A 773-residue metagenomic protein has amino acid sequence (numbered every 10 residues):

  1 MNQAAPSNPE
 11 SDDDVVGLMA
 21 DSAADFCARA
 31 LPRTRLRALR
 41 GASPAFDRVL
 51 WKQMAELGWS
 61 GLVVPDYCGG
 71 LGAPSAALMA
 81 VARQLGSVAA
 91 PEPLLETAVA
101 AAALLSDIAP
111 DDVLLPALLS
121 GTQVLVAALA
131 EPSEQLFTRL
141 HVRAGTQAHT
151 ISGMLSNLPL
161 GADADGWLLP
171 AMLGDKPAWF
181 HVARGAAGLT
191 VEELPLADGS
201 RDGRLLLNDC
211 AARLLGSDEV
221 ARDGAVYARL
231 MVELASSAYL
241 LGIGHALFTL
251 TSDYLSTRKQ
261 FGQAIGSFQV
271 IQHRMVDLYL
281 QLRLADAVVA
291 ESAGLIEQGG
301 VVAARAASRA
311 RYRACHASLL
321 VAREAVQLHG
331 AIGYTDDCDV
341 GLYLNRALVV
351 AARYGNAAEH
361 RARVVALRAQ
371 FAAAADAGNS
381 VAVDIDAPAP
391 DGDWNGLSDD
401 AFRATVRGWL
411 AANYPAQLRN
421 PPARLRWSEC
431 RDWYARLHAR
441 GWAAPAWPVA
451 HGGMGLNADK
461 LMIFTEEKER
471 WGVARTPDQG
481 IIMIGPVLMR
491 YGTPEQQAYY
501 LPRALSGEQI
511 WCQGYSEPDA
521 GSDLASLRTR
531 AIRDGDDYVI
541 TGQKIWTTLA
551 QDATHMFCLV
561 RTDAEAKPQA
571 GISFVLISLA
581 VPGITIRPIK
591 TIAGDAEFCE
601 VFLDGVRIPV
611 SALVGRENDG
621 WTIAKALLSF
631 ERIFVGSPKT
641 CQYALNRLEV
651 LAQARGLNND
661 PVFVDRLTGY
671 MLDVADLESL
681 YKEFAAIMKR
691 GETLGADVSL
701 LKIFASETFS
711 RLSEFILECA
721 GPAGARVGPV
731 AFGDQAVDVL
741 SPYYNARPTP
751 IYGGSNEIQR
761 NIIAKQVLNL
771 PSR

Functional and structural regions predicted by a protein language model:
M1-A89, I108, G121, T150 (+7 more regions): Alpha-helical interface subdomain recognition
A73-P74, L136-T138, L160-A164, L456-A458 (+6 more regions): Short glycine/proline-enriched turns and hinge-like loops at secondary-structure junctions
A90-P110, T476-E495, G521: N-terminal glycine-rich flavin-associated loop
G121-P132, G507-Y515: A short, Trp-centered hydrophobic/proline-enriched beta-strand micro-motif
A128, S152-L189, D536-D537, T541-R587: A short core secondary-structure module
F137-V142, N157-P159, A183-S217, A580-R607: Flexible, small-/acidic-enriched active-site or ligand-binding loops
V142-T146, T529-A531: A structural signal for short hydrophobic beta-strand segments in well-ordered beta-sheet cores
R201-L230, C599, D604-F630, G636: A short, charged helix-loop
